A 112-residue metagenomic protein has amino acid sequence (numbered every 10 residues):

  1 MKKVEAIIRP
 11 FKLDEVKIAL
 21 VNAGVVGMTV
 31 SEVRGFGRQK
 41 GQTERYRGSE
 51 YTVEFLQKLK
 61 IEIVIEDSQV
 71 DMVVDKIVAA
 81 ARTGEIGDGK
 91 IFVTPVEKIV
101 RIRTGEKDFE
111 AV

Functional and structural regions predicted by a protein language model:
M1-V112: Positively charged, small/polar-rich N-terminal and surface patches that mediate targeting and assembly and bind
